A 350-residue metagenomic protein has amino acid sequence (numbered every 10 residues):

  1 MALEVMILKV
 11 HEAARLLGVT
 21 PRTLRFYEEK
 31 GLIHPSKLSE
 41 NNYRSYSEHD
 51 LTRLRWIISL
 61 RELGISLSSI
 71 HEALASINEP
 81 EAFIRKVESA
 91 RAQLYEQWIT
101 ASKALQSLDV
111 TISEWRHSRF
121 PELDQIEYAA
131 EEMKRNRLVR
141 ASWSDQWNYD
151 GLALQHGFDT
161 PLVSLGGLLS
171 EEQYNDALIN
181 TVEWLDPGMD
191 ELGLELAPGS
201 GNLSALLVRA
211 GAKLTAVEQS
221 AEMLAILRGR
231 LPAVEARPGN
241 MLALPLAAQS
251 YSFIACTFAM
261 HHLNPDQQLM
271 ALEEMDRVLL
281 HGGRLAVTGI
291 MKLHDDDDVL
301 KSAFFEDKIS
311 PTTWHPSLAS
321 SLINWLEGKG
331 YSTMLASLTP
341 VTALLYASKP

Functional and structural regions predicted by a protein language model:
M1-E62, S66-S68: Basic helix-turn-helix/winged-helix DNA-binding cores and closely related short helical interaction motifs
A75-E131: Short, charged amphipathic alpha-helical surface segments
L138-D186: Conserved class I S-adenosyl-L-methionine
L192-E195, G199-A243: Class I SAM-dependent methyltransferase SAM/SAH-binding core
L242-I254: A short acidic, Gly/Pro-enriched loop at the edge of an enzyme's catalytic core that lines a small-molecule cofactor
F253-D266: A short SAM/SAH-binding and catalytic strip from SAM-dependent methyltransferases
L269-H281: A short glycine-rich, Lys/Arg-flanked "PGG" loop and its adjoining helix->strand segment in the class I
A286-L344: C-terminal alpha-helical "lid/dimerization" subdomain adjacent to the S-adenosyl-L-methionine
